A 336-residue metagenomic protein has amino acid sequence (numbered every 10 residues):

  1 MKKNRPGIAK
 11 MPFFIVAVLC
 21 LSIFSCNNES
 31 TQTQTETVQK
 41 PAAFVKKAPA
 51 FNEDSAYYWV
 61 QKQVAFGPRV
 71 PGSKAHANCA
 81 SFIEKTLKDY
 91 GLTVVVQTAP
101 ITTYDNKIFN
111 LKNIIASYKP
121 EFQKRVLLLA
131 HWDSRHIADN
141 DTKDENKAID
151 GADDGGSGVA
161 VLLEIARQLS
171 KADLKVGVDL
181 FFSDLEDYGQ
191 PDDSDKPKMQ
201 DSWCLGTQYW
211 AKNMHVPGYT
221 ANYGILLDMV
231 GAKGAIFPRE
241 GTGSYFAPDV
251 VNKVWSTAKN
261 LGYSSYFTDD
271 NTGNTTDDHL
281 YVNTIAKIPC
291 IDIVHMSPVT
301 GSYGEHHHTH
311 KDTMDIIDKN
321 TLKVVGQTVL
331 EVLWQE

Functional and structural regions predicted by a protein language model:
K2-F13: Bacterial N-terminal signal peptides that target proteins for export
S22-S25: C-terminal motif of bacterial Sec signal peptides marking the signal peptidase cleavage site
N28-V38: Bacterial Sec signal peptide processing site at the extreme N-terminus
V38-C79, Y90, G301-I316: N-terminal capping segment at the start of a domain
F44-A50, A65-K74, I101-Y104, E145-G155 (+5 more regions): Second-shell loop/turn segments in exported
P68-E121: A non-catalytic alpha/beta surface segment that caps or lines the substrate-entry region of metallo-dependent hydrolase
T98, Y223, V230-E336: Active-site-adjacent substrate-binding region of metalloamidase/peptidase-like peptide-processing proteins
K147-D249: Acidic/histidine-rich catalytic neighborhood of metal-dependent amide-processing enzymes
